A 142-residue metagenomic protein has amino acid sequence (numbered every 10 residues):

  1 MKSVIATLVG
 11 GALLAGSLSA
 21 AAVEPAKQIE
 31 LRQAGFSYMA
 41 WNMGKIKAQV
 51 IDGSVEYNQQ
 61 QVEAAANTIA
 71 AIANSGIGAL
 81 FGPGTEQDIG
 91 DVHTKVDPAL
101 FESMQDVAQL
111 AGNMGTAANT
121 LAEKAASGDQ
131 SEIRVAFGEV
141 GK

Functional and structural regions predicted by a protein language model:
M1-L8: Bacterial N-terminal signal peptides that target proteins for export
G10, A15-S19: N-terminal signal peptide c-region/cleavage motif recognized by signal peptidases
A21-V23: Boundary of Sec targeting at the N-terminus
A26-E63, N67-K142: Sequence context surrounding c-type heme c attachment/ligation sites in exported
